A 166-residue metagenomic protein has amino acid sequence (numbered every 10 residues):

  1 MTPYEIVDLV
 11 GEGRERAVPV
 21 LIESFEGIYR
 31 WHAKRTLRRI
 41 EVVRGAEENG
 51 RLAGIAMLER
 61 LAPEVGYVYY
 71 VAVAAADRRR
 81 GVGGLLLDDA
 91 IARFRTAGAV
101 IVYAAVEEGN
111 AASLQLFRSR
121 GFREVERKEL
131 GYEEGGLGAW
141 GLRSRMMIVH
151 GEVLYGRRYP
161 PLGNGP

Functional and structural regions predicted by a protein language model:
M1-E12, V149, V153-P166: Conserved N-terminal entry element of GNAT/NAT acetyltransferase domains
Y4, D8-A74, L87-D88: Acetyl-CoA-dependent GNAT
I40, S113-L114, G136-L137: Short Asp/Glu-rich motifs
V73, R79-A92, Q115-S119: Conserved acetyl-CoA-binding loop-helix of GNAT-fold acetyltransferases
A76, G109: A short His-aromatic
L87, A111, Y132-G136: Short glycine/proline-centered loop/turn elements that form peptide/ligand docking sites
F94-V106: Conserved GNAT acetyl-CoA-binding A-motif
Y103-V106, R118, R123-R145, E152: Conserved catalytic-core motifs of GNAT/GCN5-like acyltransferases
